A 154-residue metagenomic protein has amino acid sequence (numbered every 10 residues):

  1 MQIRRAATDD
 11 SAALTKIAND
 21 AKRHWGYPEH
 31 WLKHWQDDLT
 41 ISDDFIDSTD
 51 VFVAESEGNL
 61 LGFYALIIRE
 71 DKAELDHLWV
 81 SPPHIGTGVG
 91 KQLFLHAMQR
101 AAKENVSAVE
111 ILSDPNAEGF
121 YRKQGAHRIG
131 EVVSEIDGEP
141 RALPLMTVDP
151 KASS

Functional and structural regions predicted by a protein language model:
Q2-K16: A short beta-loop-alpha structural element at the N-terminal edge of CoA-dependent acyl/N-acetyltransferase catalytic
K16-I41: Conserved GNAT-fold acetyl-CoA-binding loop/helix
S42-V53, E74: A short helix-loop-beta-strand connector motif used in the catalytic cores of GNAT acetyltransferases and, in some
V53, N59-I67, E74-W79: Conserved beta-strand in the GNAT
H84, G88-H96: Conserved acetyl-CoA pyrophosphate-binding loop and the N-cap/start of the following alpha-helix in GNAT-like
A108-L112, H127-L145: Conserved catalytic-core motifs of GNAT/GCN5-like acyltransferases
Y121-R122: Conserved active-site tyrosine of GNAT-family acetyltransferases
